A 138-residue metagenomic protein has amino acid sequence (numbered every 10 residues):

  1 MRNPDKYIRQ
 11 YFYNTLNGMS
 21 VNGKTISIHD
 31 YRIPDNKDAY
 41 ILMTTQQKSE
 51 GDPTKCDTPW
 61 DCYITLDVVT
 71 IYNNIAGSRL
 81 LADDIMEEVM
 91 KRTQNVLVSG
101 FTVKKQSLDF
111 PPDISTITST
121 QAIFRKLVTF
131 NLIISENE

Functional and structural regions predicted by a protein language model:
M1-C56, M90-K104: Small/polar-rich, solvent-exposed N-terminal microdomains that initiate assembly or binding
R9, I133-E138: Short hydrophobic/aromatic patches at helix-to-coil boundaries
I33-K37, D113-I123: Acidic pyrophosphate-coordinating catalytic loop
T45-S49, K104-S119: Short amphipathic beta-strand and strand-loop transition segments with alternating hydrophobic
P53-W60, I117-I123: Short, solvent-exposed beta-strand/turn "edge" segments of beta-rich domains on protein surfaces
T58-N74, F124-I134: Oligomerization/assembly interface segments of phage tail-like spikes and tubes
I71-K91: Mid-chain, well-packed structural core segment of small domains
S99-T102, T120-T129: Amphipathic alpha-helical binding modules
